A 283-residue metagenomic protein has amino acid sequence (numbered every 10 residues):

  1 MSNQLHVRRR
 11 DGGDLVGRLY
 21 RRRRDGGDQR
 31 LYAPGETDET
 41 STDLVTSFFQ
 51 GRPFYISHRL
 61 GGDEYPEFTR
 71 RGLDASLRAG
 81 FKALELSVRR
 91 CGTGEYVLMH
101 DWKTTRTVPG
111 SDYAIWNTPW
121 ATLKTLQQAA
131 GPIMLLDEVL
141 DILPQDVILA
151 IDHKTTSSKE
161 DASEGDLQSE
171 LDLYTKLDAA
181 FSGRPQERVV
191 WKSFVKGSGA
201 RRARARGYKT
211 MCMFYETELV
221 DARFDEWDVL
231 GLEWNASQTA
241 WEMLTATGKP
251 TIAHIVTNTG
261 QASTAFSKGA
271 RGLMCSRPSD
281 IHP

Functional and structural regions predicted by a protein language model:
V7-R8, G13-P283: Phosphate-group recognition and catalysis centered on beta-loop-alpha active-site segments
